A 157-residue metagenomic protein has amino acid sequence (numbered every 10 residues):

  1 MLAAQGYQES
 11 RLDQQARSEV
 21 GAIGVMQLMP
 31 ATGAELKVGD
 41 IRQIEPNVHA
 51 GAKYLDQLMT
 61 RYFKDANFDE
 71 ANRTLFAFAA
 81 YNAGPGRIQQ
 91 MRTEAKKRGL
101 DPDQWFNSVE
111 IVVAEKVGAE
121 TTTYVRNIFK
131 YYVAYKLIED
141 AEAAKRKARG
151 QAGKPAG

Functional and structural regions predicted by a protein language model:
M1-G157: Catalytic glycan-binding domains that act on GlcNAc-containing polysaccharides
